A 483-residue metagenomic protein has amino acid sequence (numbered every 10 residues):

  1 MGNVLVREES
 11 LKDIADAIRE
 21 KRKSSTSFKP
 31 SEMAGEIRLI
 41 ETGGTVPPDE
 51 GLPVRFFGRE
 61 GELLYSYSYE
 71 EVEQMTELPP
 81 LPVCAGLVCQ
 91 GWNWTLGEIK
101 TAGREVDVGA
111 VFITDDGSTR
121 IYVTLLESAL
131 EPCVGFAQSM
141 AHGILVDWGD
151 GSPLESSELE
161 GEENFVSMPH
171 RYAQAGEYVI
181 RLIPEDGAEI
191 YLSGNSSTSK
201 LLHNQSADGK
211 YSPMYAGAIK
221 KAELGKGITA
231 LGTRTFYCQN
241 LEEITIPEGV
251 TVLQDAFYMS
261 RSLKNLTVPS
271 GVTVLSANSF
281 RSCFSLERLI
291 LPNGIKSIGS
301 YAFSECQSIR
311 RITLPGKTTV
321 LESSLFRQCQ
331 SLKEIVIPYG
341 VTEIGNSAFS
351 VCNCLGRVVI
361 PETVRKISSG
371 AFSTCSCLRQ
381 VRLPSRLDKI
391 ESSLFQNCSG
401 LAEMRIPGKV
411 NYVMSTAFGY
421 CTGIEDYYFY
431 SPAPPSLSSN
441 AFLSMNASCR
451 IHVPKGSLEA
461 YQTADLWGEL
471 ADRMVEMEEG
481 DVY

Functional and structural regions predicted by a protein language model:
M1-E50, Y211, E223: Short, low-complexity N-terminal tether/leader segments at secretion or assembly junctions of large, surface-exposed
T26-G35, E73-T76, W94-I113, A175-Y178 (+1 more regions): Extracellular interaction modules
V46-F56, P82-V83, L96-G117, C421 (+1 more regions): Conserved "repeat-terminator" motif of extracellular CCP/Sushi domains
R59-E71, G97-E98, Y122, V146 (+13 more regions): Structural signature of tandem-repeat unit edges
Q74-K100, E189-Y191: Surface-exposed interfaces of beta-sheet-rich extracellular modules
E127-C133, M140-H142, G149, Q174-Y178 (+1 more regions): Short tyrosine-centred short linear motifs in exposed loops/low-complexity segments
G161-Q174, Y178-I180: Residue-level recognition of secondary-structure-to-loop junctions
G232-T235, Q254-A256, S276-R281, G299-A302 (+7 more regions): Consensus positions within tandem repeat domains that build extended binding/scaffold surfaces
